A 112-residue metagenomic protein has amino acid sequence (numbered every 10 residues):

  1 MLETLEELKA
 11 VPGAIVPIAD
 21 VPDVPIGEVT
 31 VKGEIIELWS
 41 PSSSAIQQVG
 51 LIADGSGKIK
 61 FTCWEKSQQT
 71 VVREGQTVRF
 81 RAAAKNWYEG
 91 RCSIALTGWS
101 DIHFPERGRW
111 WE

Functional and structural regions predicted by a protein language model:
M1-S42, E89-E112: OB-fold nucleic-acid-binding modules
V24, E65-R81: Short nucleic-acid-contacting surface segments enriched for D/E, G, S/T with interspersed K/R
G27-V31, Q48, G57, E74-Q76: Core residues of folded domains in eukaryotic genome-function proteins
G33, G50, V78-A82: Structural signal for hydrophobic/aromatic residues that build the beta-strand cores of folded beta-sheet domains
E34-E65: OB-fold (S1/OB) nucleic-acid-binding surfaces
S43-A45, F61-C63, V72-R73, G90-A95: Intrinsically disordered, low-complexity regions enriched in proline, serine, glycine and charged residues
R81-E89: Short, charged beta-turn/beta-strand-edge "cap" motif at the junction between a beta-strand and an adjacent loop
